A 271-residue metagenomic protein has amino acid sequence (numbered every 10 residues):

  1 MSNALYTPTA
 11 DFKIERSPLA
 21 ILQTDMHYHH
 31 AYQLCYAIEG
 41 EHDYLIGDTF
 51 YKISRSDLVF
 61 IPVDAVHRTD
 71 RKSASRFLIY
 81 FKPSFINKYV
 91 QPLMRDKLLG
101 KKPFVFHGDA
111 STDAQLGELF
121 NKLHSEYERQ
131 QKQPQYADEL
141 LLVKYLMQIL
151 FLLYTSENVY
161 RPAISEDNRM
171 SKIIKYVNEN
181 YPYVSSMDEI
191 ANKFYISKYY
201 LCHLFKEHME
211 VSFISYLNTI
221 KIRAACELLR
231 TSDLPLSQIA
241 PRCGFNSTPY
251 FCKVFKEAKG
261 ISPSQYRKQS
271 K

Functional and structural regions predicted by a protein language model:
M1-L58, R71-S73, Y250, S270: Generic protein-terminus/edge-of-domain signal
M1-R16, V66-K132, L150-T155: A hydrophobic/aromatic-rich effector-binding and dimerization subdomain of bacterial HTH-type transcriptional regulators
I38, G117-Q131, I174, N178-Y181 (+1 more regions): Regular secondary-structure segments
G40, D48, S56, K193 (+4 more regions): Conserved phosphate-binding and hydrolysis motifs of nucleotide-dependent enzymes
K101-D113, E128-K144, L150-E179, Y183 (+2 more regions): Short, Lys/Arg-enriched, Trp-marked, Pro/Gly-tolerant hinge/linker segments that flank
K175, E179, V184, D188 (+4 more regions): Terminal helix-turn-helix DNA-binding modules in bacterial transcription factors
